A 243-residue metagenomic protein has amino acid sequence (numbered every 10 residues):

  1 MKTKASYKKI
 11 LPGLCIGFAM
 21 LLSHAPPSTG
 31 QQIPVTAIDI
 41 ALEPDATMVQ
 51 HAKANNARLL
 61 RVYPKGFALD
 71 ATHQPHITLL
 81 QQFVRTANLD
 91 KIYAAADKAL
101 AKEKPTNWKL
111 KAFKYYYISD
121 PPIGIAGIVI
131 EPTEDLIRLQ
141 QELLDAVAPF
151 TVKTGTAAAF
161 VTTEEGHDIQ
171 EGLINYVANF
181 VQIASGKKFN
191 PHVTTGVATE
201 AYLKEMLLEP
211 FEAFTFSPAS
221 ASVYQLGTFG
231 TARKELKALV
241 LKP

Functional and structural regions predicted by a protein language model:
K2-L14: Bacterial N-terminal signal peptides that target proteins for export
P12-S23: Bacterial N-terminal signal peptides
S28-D120, T133-S222, L226-P243: Basic, often amphipathic N-terminal segments
I123: Conserved active-site/ligand-binding neighborhood in enzyme cores
I128-P132: A short, structured beta-strand-centered segment in the mid-to-C-terminal lobe of catalytic cores from group-transfer
